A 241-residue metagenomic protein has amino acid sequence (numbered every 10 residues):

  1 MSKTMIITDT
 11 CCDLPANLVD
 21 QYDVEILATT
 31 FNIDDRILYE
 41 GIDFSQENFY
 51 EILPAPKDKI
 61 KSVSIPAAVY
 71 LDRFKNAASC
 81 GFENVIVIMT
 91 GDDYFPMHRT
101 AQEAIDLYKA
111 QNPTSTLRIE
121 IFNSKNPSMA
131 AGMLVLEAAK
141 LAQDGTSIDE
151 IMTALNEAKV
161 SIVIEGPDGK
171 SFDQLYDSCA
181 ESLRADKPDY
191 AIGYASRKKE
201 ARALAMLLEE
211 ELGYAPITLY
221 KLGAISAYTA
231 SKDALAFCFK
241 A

Functional and structural regions predicted by a protein language model:
K3, C11-T30, R36, K75 (+3 more regions): Mixed-charge interfacial surface used for oligomerization/domain docking and macromolecular partner engagement
K3-T4, F82: Local beta-strand N-terminus motif with an aromatic residue
M5-V69: N-terminal glycine-rich anion-binding loop in soluble enzyme alpha/beta folds
I6-I7, K61, V87, I121 (+1 more regions): Short catalytic-loop micro-motif centered on adjacent basic/acidic residues
K57-D58, S64-D106: Glycine-rich phosphate- or other oxyanion-binding loops that anchor nucleotides, phosphorylated ligands
